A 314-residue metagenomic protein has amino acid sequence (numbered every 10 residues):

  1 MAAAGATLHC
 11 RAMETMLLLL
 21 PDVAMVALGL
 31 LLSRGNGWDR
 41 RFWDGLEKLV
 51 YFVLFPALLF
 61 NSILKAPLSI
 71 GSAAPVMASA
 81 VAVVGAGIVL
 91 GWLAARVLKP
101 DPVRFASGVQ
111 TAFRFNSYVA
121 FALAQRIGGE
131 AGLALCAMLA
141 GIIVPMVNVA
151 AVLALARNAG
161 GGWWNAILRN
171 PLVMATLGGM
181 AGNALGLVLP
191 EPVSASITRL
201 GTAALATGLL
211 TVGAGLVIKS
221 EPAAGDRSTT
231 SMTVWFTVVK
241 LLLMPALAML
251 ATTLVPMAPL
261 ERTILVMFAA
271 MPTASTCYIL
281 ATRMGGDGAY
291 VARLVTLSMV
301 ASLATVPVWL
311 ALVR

Functional and structural regions predicted by a protein language model:
A2-R314: Alpha-helical transmembrane segments of multi-pass small-molecule/ion transporters
